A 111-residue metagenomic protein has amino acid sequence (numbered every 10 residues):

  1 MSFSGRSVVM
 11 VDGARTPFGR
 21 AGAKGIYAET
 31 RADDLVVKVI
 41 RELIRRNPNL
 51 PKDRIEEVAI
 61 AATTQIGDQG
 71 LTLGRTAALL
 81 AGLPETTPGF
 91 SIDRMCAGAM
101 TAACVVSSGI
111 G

Functional and structural regions predicted by a protein language model:
M1-T87, G111: Conserved "HGTGT" condensation-loop signature of ketosynthase/thiolase-family condensing enzymes that catalyze
F90: The feature marks a conserved, polyanion-engaging helical scaffold used by nucleic-acid processing enzymes and innate
D93-G111: Active-site-proximal alpha-helical scaffold in enzymes
